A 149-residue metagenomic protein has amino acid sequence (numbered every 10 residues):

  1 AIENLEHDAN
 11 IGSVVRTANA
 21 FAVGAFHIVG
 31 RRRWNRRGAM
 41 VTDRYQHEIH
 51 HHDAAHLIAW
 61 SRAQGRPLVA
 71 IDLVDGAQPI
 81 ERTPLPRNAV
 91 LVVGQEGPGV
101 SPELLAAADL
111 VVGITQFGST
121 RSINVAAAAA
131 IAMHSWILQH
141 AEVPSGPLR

Functional and structural regions predicted by a protein language model:
A1-R149: Post-transcriptional modification and biogenesis factors for structured RNAs of the translation apparatus
